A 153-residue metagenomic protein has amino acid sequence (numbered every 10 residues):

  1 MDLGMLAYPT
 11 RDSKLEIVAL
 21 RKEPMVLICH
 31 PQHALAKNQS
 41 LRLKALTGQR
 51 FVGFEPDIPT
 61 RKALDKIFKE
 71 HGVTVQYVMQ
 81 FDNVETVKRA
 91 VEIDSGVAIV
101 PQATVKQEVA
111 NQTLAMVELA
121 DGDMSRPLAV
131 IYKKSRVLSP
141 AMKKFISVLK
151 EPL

Functional and structural regions predicted by a protein language model:
M1-C29, K66, E92-S95, A115-V117: Short beta-strand-centered segments that line the small-molecule binding cleft or hinge of alpha/beta clamshell
A7-Y8, T74-N83: Short beta-strand-to-loop elements that line the ligand-binding cleft of bilobed periplasmic-binding protein-like
Y8-T10, P31, Q102-T104, L128: Short secondary-structure boundary segments
D12-M25, C29-F51, P56: Flexible hinge/capping segments at coil-to-helix
L35-A36, R50-H71, L138-M142, I146-S147 (+1 more regions): Secondary-structure junction motif
L46, L64, R89-S95, V130: Hydrophobic residues within well-ordered alpha-helices
T86-K88, V105: Short, hydrophobic alpha-helical packing/hinge segments within bilobed ligand-binding/sensory domains
A115-L153: A late-sequence structural motif
